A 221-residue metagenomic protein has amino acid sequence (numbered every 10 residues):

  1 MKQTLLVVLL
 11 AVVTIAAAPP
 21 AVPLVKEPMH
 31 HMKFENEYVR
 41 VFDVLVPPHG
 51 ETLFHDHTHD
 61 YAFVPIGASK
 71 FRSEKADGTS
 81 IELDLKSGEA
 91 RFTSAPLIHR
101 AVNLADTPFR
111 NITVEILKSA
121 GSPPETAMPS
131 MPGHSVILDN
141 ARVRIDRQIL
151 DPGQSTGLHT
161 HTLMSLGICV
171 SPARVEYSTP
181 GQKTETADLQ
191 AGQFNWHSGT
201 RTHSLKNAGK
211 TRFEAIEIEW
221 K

Functional and structural regions predicted by a protein language model:
Q3, V7-L24: Bacterial Sec-dependent signal peptides at the C-terminal "C-region" and cleavage site
A21, S73, L83-K86, F92-L97 (+4 more regions): Cross-family detector of peptidyl-prolyl cis-trans isomerase
P28-L53, T58-F63, V114, P129-G167 (+1 more regions): A short glycine-rich, His/Asp/Glu-containing loop-to-beta-strand
E35, D77-A95, K183-G199: Short acidic-glycine-tyrosine-enriched beta hairpin
V44, T52-H57, E74, E82-L83 (+6 more regions): Short histidine-centered beta-strand/loop micro-motifs that create catalytic or ligand/metal-coordination sites
T52, S69-S73, A90, T156 (+2 more regions): Short beta-strand segments in beta-sandwich/barrel cores
T58-A76, T162-G181: Glycine- and acidic-residue-biased ligand/ion/polar-headgroup-sensing regions
A95-L117, P172, S198-K221: Ligand-binding loop in jelly-roll beta-barrel domains
